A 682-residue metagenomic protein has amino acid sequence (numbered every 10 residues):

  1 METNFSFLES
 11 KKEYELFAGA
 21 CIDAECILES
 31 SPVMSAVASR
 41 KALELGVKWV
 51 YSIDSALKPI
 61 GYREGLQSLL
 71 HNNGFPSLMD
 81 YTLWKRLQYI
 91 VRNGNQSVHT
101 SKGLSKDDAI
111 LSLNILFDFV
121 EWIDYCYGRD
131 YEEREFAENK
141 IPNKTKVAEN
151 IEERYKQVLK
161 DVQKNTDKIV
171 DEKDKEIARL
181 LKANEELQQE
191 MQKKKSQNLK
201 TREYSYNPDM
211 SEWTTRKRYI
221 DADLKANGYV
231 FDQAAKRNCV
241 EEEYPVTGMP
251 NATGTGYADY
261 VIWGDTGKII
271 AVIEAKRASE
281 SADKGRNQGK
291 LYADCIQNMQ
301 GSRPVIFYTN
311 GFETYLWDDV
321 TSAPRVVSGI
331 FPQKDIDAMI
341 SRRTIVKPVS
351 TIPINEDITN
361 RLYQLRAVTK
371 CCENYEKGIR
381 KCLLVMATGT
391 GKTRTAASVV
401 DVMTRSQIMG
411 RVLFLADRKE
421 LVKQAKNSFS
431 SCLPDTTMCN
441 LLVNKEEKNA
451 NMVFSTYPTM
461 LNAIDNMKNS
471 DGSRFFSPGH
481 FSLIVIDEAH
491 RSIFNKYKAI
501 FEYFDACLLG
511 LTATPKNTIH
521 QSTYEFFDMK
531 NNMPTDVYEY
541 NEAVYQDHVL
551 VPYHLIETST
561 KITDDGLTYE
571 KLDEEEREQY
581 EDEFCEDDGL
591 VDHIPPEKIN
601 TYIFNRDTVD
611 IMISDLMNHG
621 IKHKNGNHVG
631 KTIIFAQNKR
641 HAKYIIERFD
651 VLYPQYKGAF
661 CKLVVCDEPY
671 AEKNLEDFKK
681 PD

Functional and structural regions predicted by a protein language model:
M1-D161: Amphipathic alpha-helical interface elements
E121-R411, E420, Q424-T436, N449-M452 (+3 more regions): ATP-dependent helicase/translocase motor core
L384-V385, G410-R418, G630-N638: Conserved RecA-like ASCE P-loop NTPase motor core of nucleic-acid helicases/translocases
K419, N440-E446, Y457-N462, Q637-K639 (+1 more regions): Conserved helicase motor
N444-M452, P458-G479, K498: Conserved helix/coil segment N-terminal to the catalytic DExD/H
N451, D582, L590-D682: Conserved C-terminal RecA-like helicase domain
G472-G510: SF2 helicase catalytic motif II
Q521-V629: Interdomain helical connector at the RecA1-RecA2 junction of SF1/SF2 helicase-like NTPases
